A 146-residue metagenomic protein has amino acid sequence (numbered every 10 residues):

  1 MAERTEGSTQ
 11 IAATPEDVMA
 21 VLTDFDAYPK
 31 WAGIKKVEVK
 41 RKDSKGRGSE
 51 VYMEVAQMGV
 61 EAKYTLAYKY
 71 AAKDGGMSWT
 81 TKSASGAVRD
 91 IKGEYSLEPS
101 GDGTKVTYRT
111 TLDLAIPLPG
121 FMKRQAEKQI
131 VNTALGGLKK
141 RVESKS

Functional and structural regions predicted by a protein language model:
M1-G46, T133, G137: Hydrophobic ligand-binding cavity/cleft-lining segments
T5-T9, Y95, Y108-T110: A structural signal for short, well-ordered beta-strand segments
T23, T104-T107: Ser/Thr-centric signal marking residues that sit in or immediately flank functional binding/regulatory motifs
K30-G33, V39-S44, A56-G103, T111-D113 (+3 more regions): Hydrophobic-ligand binding "helix-grip"
T111-T133: A short acidic/glycine-rich loop-to-helix N-cap element
